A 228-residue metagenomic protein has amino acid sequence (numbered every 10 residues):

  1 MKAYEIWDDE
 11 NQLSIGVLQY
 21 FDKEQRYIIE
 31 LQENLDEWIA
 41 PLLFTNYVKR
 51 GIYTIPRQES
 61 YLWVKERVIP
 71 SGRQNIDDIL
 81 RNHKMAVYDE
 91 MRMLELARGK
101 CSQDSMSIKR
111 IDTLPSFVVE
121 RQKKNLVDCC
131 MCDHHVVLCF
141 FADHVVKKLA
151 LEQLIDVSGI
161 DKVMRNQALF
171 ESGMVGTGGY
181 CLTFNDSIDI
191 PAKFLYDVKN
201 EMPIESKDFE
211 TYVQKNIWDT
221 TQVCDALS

Functional and structural regions predicted by a protein language model:
M1, C132-H134: Short, small/polar residue-rich loop motifs at catalytic or cofactor-binding pockets
M1-V118: Broad phosphate/nucleotide-binding scaffolds in NTP-utilizing and phosphate-metabolizing enzymes
S14, R110-K123, S206-S228: Intrinsically disordered terminal and processing segments
Q19-Q25, A150-D156, L195-N200: A short, sequence-level motif marking secondary-structure junctions
K123-C132: Disulfide-bonded cysteine-rich modules in secreted/extracellular proteins, activating on the conserved Cys frameworks
H134, K147, L151-M174: Basic, polyanion-binding surface patches
C139-A142: A short glycine/threonine-centered beta-strand motif
S172-Y212: Cysteine/selenocysteine-centered motifs that mediate thiol-based redox chemistry or coordinate metal-sulfur cofactors
